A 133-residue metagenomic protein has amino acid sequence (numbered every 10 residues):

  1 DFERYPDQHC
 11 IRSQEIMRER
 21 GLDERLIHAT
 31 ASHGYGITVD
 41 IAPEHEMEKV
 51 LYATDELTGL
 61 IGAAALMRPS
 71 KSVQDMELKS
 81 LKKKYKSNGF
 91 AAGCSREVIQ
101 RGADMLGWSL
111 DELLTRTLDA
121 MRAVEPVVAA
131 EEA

Functional and structural regions predicted by a protein language model:
D1-S87: Divalent metal-dependent catalytic cores for phosphoryl transfer on phosphate-bearing substrates
M47-A133: Divalent metal-dependent phosphate-bond-processing catalytic cores, especially two-metal-ion Mg2+/Mn2+ enzymes that act
